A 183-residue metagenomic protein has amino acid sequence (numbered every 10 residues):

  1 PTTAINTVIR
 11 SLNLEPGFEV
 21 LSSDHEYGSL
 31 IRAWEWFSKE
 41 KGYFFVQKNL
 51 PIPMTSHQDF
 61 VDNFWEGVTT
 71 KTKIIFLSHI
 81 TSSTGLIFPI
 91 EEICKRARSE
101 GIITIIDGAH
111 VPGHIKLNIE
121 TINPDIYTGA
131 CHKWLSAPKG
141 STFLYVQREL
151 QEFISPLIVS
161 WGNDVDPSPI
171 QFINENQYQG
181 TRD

Functional and structural regions predicted by a protein language model:
P1-G17, G28-I31: Conserved beta-loop-alpha segment that forms the PLP phosphate-binding cup at the N-terminus of a helix
S11, A33-E40, G67, P89-E100 (+2 more regions): Alpha-helical structural signal in soluble globular domains
L21, V46, I105-D107, T128 (+1 more regions): Structural detector of well-ordered beta-strand residues that form the stable sheet scaffold of enzyme domains
K41-P51: Short beta-strand elements in bilobed, periplasmic/extracellular small-molecule ligand-binding domains
F44, T55-A109, G113, W134: Active-site phosphate-binding strand-loop segment of PLP-dependent enzymes
I122-I170: Active-site PLP attachment segment
P169-D183: A short glycine-threonine-serine/GTX helix/turn-capping micro-motif
